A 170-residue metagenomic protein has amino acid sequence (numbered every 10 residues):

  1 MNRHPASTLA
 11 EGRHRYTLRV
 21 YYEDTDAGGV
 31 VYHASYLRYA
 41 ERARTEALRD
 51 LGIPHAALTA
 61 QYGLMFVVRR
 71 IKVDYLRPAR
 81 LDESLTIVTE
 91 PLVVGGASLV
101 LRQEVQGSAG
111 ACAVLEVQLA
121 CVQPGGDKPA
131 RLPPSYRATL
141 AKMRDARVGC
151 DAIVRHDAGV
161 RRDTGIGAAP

Functional and structural regions predicted by a protein language model:
N2-D50: Catalytic strand-loop segment that frames the active site of acyl-thioester-processing enzymes
N2-T8, R13-Y16, R49, Y75 (+3 more regions): HotDog/MaoC-like acyl-thioester-processing domains
G29, T89, D127: Hydrophobic pocket/interface hotspot
Y36-Y39, V67, Q118, T139: Residue-level recognition of specific faces of alpha-helices
D50-A57: Short, surface-exposed acidic-centric catalytic microdomains
A60-P91: Helix-adjacent hinge/juxtasegments
